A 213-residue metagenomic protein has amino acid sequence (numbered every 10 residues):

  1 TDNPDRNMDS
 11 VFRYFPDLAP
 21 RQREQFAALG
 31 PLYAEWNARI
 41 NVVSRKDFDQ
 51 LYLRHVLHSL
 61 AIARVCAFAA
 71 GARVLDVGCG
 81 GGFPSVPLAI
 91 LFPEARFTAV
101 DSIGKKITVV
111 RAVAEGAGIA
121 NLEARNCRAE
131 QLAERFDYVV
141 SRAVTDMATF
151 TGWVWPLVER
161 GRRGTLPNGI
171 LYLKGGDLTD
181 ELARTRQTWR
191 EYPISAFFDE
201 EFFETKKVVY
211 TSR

Functional and structural regions predicted by a protein language model:
D2-A70, L75, K105-T108, A112-A120: Class I SAM-dependent transferase core
L57-S141, T151: Conserved SAM/SAH cofactor-binding pocket of Class I
R96, N121-E123, G169, R190-P193: Conserved beta-strand segments of alpha/beta enzyme cores
C127, V154, G176-T179: Non-DNA-binding regulatory cores of transcription-related proteins, predominantly C-terminal effector-binding
A143-D146, L178: Short glycine-rich anion-binding loops that position phosphate/pyrophosphate groups of nucleotides and phosphorylated
T151-P167: A short glycine-rich, Lys/Arg-flanked "PGG" loop and its adjoining helix->strand segment in the class I
R163-D177: Conserved beta-strand signature within the Rossmann-like core of class I S-adenosyl-L-methionine
G175-R213: Active-site capping/gating segments
